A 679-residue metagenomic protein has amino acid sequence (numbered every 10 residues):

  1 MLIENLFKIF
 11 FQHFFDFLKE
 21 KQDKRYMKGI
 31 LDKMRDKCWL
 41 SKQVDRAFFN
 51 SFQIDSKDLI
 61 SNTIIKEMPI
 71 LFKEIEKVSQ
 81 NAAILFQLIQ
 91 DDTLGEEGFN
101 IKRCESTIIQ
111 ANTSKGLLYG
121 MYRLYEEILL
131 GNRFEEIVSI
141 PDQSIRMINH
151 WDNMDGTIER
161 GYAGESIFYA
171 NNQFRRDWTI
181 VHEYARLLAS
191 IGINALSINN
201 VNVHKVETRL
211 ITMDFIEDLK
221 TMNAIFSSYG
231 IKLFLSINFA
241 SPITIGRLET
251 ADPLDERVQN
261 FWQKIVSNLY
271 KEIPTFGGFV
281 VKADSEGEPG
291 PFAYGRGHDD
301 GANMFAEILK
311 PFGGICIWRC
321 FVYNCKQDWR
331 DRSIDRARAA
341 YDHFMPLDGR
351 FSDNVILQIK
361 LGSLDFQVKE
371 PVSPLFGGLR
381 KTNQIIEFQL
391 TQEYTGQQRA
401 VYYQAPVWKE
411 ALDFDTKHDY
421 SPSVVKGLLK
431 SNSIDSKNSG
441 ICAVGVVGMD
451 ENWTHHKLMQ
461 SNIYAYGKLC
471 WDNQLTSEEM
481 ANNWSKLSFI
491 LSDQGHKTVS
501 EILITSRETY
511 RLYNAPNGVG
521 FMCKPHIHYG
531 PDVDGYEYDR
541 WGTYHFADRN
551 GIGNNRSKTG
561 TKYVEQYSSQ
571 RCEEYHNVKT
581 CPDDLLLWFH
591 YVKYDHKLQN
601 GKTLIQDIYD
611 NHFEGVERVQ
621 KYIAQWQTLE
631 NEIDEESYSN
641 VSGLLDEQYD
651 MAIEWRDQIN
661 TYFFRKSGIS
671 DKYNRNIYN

Functional and structural regions predicted by a protein language model:
L2, Q12-H13: N-terminal amphipathic/hydrophobic targeting modules at extreme N-termini, encompassing cleavable Sec/SRP-type signal
L6-F11, Q22-R46, Q53, K57-E67 (+4 more regions): Feature activates predominantly on carbohydrate-active enzymes
K73-Q90: Short acidic low-complexity segments
K115, M154, N202, F239-S241 (+5 more regions): Short loop/turn segments at secondary-structure transitions that flank enzyme active sites
N171-R175, T221, E249-N482, G535: Catalytic-core regions of glycoside hydrolase
V424-N679: Catalytic domains of carbohydrate-active enzymes that cleave complex glycans
